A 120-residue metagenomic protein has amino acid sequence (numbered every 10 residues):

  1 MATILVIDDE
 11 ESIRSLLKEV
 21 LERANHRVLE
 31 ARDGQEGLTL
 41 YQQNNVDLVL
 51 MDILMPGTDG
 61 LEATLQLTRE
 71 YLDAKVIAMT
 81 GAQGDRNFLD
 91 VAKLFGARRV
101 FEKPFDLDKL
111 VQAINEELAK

Functional and structural regions predicted by a protein language model:
D8, D52: Active-site residues of response regulator receiver
S15-R23: Charged docking surfaces used in two-component/phosphorelay signaling
D33-E36, D59-A63: Acidic catalytic/metal-coordinating carboxylates
N44-L50: Active-site beta3 strand of CheY-like receiver
M55: Receiver (REC) domain active-site loop signature in two-component systems and cognate sites in sensor histidine kinases
E62, Q83-F101, Q112: Alpha4 helix (beta4-alpha4-beta5 surface) of REC/receiver domains from two-component response regulators
M79-T80: Hydrophobic/aromatic residues positioned on beta-strands within the core alpha/beta folds
F105-I114: C-terminal output helix
